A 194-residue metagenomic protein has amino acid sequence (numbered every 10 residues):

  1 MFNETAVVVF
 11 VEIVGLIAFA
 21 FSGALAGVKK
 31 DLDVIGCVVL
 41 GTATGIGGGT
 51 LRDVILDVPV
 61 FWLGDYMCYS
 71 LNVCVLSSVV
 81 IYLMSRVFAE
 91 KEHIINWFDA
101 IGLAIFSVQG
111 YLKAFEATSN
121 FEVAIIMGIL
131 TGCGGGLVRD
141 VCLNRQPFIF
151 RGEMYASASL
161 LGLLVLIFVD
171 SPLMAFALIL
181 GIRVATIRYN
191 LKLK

Functional and structural regions predicted by a protein language model:
M1-D57: N-terminal topogenic module of multi-pass integral membrane proteins
M1-V7, V54-G64, Q109-V123, I167-L173: Helix-coil boundary and interhelical linker segments in multi-pass alpha-helical membrane proteins
E4-L16, F61-L76, N120-G132: Structural signature of hydrophobic alpha-helical transmembrane segments
G15-L16, C74-S78, D99-S107, A156-L164 (+1 more regions): Core segments of transmembrane alpha-helices that mediate helix-helix packing or line hydrophobic substrate/ligand
A20-K30, V79-E92, L137-P147, V184-K194: C-terminal ends of transmembrane helices
I35-A43, M67-N72, E92-L103, M127 (+1 more regions): Cytoplasmic-side transmembrane-helix entry/capping segments in multi-pass membrane proteins
S70-K113: Ordered, amphipathic secondary-structure segments that act as subunit-interaction surfaces in large macromolecular
S119-C133, L137-K194: C-terminal transmembrane helix-loop-helix hairpin of multi-pass membrane proteins
